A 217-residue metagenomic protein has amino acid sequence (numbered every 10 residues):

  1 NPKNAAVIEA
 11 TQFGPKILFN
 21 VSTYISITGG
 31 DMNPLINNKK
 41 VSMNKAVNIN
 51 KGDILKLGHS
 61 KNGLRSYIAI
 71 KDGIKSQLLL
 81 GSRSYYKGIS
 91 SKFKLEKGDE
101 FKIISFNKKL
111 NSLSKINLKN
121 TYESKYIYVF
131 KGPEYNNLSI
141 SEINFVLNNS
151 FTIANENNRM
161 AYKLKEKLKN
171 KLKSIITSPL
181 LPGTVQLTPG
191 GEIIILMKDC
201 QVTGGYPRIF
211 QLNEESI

Functional and structural regions predicted by a protein language model:
N1-I217: Conserved "landmark" site that anchors the functional core of diverse proteins
